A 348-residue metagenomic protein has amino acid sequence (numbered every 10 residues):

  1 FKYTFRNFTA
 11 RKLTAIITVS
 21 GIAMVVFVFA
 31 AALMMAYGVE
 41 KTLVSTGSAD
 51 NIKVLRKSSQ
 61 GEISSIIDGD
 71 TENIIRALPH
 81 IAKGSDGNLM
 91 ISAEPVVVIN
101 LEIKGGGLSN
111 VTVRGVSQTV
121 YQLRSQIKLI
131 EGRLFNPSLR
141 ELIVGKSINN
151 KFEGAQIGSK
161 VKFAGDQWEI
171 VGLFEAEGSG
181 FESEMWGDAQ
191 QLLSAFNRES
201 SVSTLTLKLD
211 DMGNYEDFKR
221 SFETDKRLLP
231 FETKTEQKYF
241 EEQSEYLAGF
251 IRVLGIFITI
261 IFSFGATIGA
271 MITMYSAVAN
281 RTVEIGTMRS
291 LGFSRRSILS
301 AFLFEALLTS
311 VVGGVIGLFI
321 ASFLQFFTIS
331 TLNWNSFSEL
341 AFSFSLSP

Functional and structural regions predicted by a protein language model:
F1-T9: A short amphipathic helical element positioned immediately N-terminal to and/or at the very start of a transmembrane
K12-V39, A248-E284, L307-V315: Hydrophobic alpha-helical transmembrane segments of multi-pass inner-membrane transport and secretion
F27-T112, E131-R133, S138, E223-K226 (+1 more regions): Hydrophobic, regular-secondary-structure patches
V39, D211-I268, A277-A279, T287-M288 (+1 more regions): Peri-transmembrane interface segments
I52-R56, N149, L173-A176, E199-D225 (+1 more regions): A short beta-strand structural signal in non-transmembrane regions
S92-V97, G107-T119, S125-Q191, R198: Hydrophobic secondary-structure segments that place a key small or acidic residue at a functional site
Y275, V283-I329: Transmembrane alpha-helical interface segments in multi-pass membrane proteins
I320, W334-P348: Conserved transmembrane alpha-helices of multi-pass membrane proteins, especially helix-helix packing segments enriched
